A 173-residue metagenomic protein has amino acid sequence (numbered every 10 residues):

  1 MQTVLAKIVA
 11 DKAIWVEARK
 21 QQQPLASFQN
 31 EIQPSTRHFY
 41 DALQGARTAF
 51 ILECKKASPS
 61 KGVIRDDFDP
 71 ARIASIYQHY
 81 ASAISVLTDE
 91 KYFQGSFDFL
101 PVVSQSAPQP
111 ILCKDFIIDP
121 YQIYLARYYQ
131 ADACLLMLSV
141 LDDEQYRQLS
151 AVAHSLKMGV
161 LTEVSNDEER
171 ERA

Functional and structural regions predicted by a protein language model:
M1-I111, I118, D143, K157-A173: Conserved N-terminal beta1-alpha1 strand-loop-helix module at the mouth
Q105, Q122-V140, Y146: A short alpha/beta connector and helix-capping loop motif
C113-K114, M137: A secondary-structure boundary/capping signal
K114-D115, Q130: Alpha-helical hinge/cap motifs
A151, S155-K157: Catalytic pocket-lining loop regions of alpha/beta-barrel enzymes, especially the amidohydrolase/enolase/GH5 lineages
